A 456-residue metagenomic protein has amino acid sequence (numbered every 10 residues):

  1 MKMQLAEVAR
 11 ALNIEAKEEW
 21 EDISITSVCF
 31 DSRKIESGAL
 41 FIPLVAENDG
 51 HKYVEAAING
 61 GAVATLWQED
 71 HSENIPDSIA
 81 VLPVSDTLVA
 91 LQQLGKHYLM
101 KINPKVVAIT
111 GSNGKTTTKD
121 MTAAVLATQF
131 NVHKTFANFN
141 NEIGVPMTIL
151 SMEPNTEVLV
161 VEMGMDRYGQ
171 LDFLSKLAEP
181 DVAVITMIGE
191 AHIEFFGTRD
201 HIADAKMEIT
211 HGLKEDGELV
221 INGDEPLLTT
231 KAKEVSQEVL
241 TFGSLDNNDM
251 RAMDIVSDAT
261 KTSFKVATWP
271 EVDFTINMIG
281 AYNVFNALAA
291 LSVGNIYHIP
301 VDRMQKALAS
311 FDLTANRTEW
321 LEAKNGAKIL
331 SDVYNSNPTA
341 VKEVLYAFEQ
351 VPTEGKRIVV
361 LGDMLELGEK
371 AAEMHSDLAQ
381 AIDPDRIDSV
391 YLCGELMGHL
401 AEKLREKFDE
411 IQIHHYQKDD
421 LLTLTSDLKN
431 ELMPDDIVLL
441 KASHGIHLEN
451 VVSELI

Functional and structural regions predicted by a protein language model:
M1-Q93, I279, V351, S389-E395: N-terminal leader/targeting and accessory segments in enzymes
A9-L12, L88-E218, G223, L227-S236 (+3 more regions): Phosphate-binding loop of NTP-binding sites
S32-P43, V132-H133, M147-V158, V344-G368: Mobile, glycine- and charge-enriched loop segments and immediately flanking short secondary-structure elements within
N48, T314, V333-F408: Active-site beta-alpha connecting loops in nucleotide-dependent enzymes
G61, I75-S78, T128, A178-E179 (+4 more regions): Short, structured coil segments at secondary-structure junctions
N74-I75, V184-K328, G355, Q380-D383 (+2 more regions): Acidic, Mg2+-coordinating active-site environments of NTP-dependent enzymes
V81-D86, Q412-L424: Short acidic-hydrophobic, aromatic-tinged amphipathic segments that line or gate anion-handling sites
I109, N316-R317, I437, G445 (+1 more regions): ATP-dependent carboxylate/acyl-activation modules
